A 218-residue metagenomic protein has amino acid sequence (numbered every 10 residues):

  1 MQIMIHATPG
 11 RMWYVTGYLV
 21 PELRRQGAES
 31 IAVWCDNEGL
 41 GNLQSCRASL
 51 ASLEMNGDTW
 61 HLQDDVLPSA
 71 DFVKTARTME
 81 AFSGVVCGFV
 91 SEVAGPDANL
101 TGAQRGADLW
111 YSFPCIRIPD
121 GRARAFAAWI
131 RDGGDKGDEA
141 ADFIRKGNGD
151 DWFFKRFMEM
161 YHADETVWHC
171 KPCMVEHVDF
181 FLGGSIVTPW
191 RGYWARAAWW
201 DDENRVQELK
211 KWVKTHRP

Functional and structural regions predicted by a protein language model:
M1-L62, V66-P218: Peripheral/terminal regions associated with large enzymatic or DNA-binding modules
